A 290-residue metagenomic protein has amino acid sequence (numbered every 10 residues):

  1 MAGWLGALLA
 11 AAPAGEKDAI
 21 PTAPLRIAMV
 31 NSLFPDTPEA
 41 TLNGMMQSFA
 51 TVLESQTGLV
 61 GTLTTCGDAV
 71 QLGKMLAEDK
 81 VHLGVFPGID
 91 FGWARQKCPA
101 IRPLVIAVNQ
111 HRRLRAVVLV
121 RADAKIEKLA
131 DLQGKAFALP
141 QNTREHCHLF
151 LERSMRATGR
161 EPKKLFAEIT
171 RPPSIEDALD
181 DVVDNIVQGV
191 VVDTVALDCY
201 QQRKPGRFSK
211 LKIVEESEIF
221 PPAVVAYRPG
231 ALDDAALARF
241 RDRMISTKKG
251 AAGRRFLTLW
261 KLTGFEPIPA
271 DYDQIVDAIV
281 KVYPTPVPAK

Functional and structural regions predicted by a protein language model:
D18-G92: Extracytoplasmic small-molecule ligand-binding "clamshell" domains of the periplasmic binding protein/Venus flytrap
T22-A23, V30-L33, Q110-V120, P205-D242 (+1 more regions): Periplasmic-binding protein-like
V30-Q56, I89, R113-L179: Bilobed "Venus flytrap"/periplasmic-binding protein-like clamshell domains and structurally analogous long
V60, L139-A157, R241-K290: Ligand-binding clefts/hinges and TM-proximal coupling segments of bilobed small-molecule sensing domains
V60-G67, P162-S174, K212-E215: Short beta-strand-to-loop elements that line the ligand-binding cleft of bilobed periplasmic-binding protein-like
V70-G84, K97-C98, A130, S174-V195: Short helices/loops that flank or line small-molecule/ion binding pockets
G88-C98, L151, R156-A157, V183-D184 (+1 more regions): A ligand-binding cleft/hinge motif common to bilobed small-molecule-binding domains
A100-Q110: A structural signal for short loop-to-beta-strand junctions that line the ligand-binding cleft of periplasmic/secreted
